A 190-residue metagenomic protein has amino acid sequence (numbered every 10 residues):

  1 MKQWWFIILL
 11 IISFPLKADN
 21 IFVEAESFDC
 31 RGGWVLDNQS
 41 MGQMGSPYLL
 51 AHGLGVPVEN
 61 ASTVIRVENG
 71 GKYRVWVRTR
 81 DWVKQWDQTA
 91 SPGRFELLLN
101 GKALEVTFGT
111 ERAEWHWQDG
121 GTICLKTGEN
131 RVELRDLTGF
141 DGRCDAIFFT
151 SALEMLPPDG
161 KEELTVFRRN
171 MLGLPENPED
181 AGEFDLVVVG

Functional and structural regions predicted by a protein language model:
K2-I8: Sec-dependent signal peptide recognition, specifically the positively charged N-region followed immediately by
I11, L137, P175-N177: Short, flexible, glycine/charge-rich loop motifs used to bind or transfer phosphoryl groups or to couple energy/partner
S13-P15: N-terminal signal peptide c-region/cleavage motif recognized by signal peptidases
A18-G173: Extracytoplasmic
P178-G190: Beta1/beta-strand and adjacent pyrophosphate-binding region of the FAD-binding site in flavoprotein oxidoreductases
